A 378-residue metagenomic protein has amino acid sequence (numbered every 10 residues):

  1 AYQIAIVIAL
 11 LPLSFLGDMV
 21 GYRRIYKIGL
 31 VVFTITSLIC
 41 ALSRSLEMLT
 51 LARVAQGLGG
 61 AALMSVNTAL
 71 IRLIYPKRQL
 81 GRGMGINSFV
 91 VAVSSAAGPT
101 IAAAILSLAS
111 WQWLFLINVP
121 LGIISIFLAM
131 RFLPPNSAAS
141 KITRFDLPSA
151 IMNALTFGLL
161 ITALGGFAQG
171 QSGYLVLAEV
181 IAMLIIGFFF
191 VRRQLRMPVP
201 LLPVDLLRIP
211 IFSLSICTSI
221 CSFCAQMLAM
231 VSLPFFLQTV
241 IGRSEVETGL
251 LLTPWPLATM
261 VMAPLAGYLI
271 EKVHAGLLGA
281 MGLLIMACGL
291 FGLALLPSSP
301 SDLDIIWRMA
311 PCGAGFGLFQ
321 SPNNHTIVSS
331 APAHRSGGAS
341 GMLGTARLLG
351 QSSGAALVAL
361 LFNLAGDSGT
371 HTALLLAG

Functional and structural regions predicted by a protein language model:
A1-S14, M64-T68, T253-A266: Central cavity-lining transmembrane alpha-helices of secondary-active solute carriers, predominantly the Major
Y2, I6, F33, Q56-G57 (+9 more regions): Structural signature of transmembrane alpha-helices in multi-pass secondary transporters
I8-A9, I39, A62, V93-A97 (+5 more regions): Residue positions within transmembrane alpha-helices of multi-pass solute transporters
F15-P148, G166, T345: Helix-loop-helix hairpins in multi-pass membrane proteins, especially solute transporters
V32-L42, L121-L128, L155-T156, I185-F189 (+3 more regions): Transmembrane-helix signature of multi-pass solute transporters
S65, I86, V91-A103, F157 (+3 more regions): Glycine/proline-centered helix-kink
V119-A138, A154-G166, A182-M197: C-terminal membrane-cytosol helix-exit motif in multi-pass small-molecule transporters
P148, S172-E179, I186, L195-G378: 12-transmembrane solute porter fold
